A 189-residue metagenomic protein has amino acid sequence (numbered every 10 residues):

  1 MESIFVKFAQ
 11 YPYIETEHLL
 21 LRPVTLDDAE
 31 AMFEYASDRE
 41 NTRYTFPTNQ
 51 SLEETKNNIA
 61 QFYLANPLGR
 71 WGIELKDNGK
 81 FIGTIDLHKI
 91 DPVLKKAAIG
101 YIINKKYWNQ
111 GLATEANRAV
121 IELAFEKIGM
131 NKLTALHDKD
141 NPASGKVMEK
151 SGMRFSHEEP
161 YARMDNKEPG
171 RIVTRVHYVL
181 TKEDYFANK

Functional and structural regions predicted by a protein language model:
M1-R43, R70, E74-K189: Acyl-donor (CoA/ACP) binding surface of acyl/acetyltransferases
F8-Y11, N49, Y63: Generic hydrophobic, helix-prone segments enriched in Leu/Val/Ile
E40-A60: Conserved GNAT-fold acetyl-CoA-binding loop/helix
S51-E54, Y63-A65, K76, I102-N104: Juxtamembrane/interface motifs at transmembrane-helix termini
A60-G72: A short helix-loop-beta-strand connector motif used in the catalytic cores of GNAT acetyltransferases and, in some
